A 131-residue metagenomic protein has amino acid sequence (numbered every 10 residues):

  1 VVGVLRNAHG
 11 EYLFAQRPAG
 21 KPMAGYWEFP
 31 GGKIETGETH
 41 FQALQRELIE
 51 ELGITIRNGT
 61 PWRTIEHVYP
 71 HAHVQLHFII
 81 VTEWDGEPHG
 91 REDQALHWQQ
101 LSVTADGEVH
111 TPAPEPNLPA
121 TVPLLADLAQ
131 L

Functional and structural regions predicted by a protein language model:
V1, G10, V74-H77, Q94: Change "...and in nucleic-acid phosphodiester-cleaving endonucleases..." to "...and in nucleic-acid processing enzymes
V1-Y12, K33: Conserved N-terminal beta-strand and adjoining loop/helix that marks the start of the Nudix/MutT-like hydrolase domain
N7, T55, R63-H89, L101 (+1 more regions): Active-site-adjacent beta-strand/loop module that shapes the phosphate/pyrophosphate-binding cleft
P22-Y26: A conserved beta-turn-beta hairpin within the catalytic core of GNAT-like acetyltransferases that forms part
F29-P61: The catalytic Nudix box helix
I80, P88-Q130: NUDIX/MutT-family hydrolases
